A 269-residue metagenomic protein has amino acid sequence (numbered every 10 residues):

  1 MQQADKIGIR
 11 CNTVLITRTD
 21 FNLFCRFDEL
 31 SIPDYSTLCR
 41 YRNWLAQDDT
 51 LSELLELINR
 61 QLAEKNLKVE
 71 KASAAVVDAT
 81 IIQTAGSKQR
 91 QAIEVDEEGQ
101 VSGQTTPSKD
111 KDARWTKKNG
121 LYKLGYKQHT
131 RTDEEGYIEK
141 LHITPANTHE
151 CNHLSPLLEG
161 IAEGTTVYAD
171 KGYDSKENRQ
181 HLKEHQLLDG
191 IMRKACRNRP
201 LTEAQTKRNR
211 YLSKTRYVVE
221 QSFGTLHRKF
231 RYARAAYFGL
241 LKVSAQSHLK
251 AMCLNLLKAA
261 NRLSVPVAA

Functional and structural regions predicted by a protein language model:
M1-I9: A positively charged, amphipathic N-terminal helix/segment that binds anionic biomolecules
T13, N22-L23, I191: A detector of single, family-specific signature residues that are central to catalytic or substrate-handling motifs
T13-I16, R26, L30-H185, C253: Polybasic low-complexity intrinsically disordered regions
N22, I138-L141, A233-A236: Short small-residue beta-strand/loop micro-motif enriched in glycine and branched aliphatics
P145, R193-R197: Short, acidic/turn-prone active-site loops that include or flank metal/cofactor- and phosphate-binding residues
N152, E177, N198-Q205: Short, charged, surface-exposed secondary-structure boundary motifs
H185-Q186, Q205-A269: Basic, amphipathic alpha-helical segments enriched in Lys/Arg and hydrophobic/aromatic residues
H185-R193: Short hydrophobic/aromatic-enriched beta-strand-loop microsegments
